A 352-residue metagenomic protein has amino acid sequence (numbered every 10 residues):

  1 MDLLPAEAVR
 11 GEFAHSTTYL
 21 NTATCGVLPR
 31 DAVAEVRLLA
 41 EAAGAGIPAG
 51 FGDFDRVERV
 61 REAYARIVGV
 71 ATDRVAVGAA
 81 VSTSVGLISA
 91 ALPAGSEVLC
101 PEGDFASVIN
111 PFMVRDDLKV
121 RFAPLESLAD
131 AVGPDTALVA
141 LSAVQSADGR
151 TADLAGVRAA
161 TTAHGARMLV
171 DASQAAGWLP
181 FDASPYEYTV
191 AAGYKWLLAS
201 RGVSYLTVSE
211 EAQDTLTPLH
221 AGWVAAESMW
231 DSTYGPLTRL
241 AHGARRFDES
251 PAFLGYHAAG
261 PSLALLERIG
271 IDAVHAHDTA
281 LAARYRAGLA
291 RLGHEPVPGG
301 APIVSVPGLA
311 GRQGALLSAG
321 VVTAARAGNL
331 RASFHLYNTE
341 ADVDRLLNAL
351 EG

Functional and structural regions predicted by a protein language model:
M1-G352: Pyridoxal 5′-phosphate
